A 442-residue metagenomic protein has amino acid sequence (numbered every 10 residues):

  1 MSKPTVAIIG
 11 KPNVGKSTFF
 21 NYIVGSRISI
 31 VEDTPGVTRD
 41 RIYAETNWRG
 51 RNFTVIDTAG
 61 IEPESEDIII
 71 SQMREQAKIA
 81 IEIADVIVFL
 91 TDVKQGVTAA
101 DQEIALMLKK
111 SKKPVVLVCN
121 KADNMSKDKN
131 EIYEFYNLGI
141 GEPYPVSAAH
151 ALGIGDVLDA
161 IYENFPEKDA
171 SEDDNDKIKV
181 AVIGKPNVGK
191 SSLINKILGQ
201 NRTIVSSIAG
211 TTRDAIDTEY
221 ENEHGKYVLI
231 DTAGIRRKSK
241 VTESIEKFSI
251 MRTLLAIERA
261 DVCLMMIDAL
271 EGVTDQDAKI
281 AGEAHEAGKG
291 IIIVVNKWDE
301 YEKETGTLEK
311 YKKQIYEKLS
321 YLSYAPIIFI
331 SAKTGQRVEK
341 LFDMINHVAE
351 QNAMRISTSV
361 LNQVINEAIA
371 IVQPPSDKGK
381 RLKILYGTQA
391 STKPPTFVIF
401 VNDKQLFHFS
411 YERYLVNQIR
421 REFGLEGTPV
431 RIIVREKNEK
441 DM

Functional and structural regions predicted by a protein language model:
M1-V14, F20-G25, I30, K110 (+5 more regions): C-terminal-of-GTPase-core extension/linker across diverse P-loop GTPases
N13, T18-S65: Conserved P-loop/Walker A NTP-binding site and adjacent catalytic elements of P-loop NTPases
V37-D40, N52, T58-D85, L90-M107 (+4 more regions): Switch II of P-loop NTPase G domains
V116-K121: Hydrophobic or amphipathic alpha-helical targeting/insertion segments
